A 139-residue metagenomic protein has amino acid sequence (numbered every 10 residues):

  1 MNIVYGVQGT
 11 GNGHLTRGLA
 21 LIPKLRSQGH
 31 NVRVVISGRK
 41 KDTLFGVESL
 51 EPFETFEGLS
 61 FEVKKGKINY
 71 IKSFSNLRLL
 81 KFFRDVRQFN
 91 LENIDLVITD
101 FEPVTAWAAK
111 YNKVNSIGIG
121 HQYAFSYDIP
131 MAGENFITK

Functional and structural regions predicted by a protein language model:
M1-V4: Extreme N-terminal starter segment of soluble prokaryotic enzymes
G6-H14, I94-L96: Short, glycine-rich nucleotide/cofactor-binding loops
Q8-N12, Q28, V32-K81: Conserved nucleotide-sugar phosphate-binding/catalytic loop shared by glycosyltransferases and other
L15-L25: Short amphipathic alpha-helix
H30, N112-N115: A short helix->loop->beta-strand "cap" motif at the edges of active sites that frequently abuts
D42, V97-N112: An aromatic- and histidine-rich active-site surface loop
G66-V104: Conserved nucleotide-sugar donor-binding subdomain of glycosyltransferases
N115-K139: Active-site-proximal region of nucleotide-activated glycan assembly enzymes, centered on histidine/acidic-rich loops
